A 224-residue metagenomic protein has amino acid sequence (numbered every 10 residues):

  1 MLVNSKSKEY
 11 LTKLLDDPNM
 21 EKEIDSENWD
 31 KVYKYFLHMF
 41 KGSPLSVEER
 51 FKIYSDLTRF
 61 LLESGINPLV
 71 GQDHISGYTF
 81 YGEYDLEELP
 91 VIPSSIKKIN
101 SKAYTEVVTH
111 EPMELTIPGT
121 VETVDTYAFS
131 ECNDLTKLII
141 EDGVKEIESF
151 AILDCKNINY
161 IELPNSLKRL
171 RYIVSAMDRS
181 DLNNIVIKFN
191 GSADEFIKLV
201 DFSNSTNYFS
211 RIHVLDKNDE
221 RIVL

Functional and structural regions predicted by a protein language model:
M1-L2, E9, L15-H74, Y84-K98 (+5 more regions): Structural signature of tandem-repeat unit edges
S175-M177: A structural signal for leucine-rich repeat
F202-N207: Long, intrinsically disordered, charge-dense linkers/tails
